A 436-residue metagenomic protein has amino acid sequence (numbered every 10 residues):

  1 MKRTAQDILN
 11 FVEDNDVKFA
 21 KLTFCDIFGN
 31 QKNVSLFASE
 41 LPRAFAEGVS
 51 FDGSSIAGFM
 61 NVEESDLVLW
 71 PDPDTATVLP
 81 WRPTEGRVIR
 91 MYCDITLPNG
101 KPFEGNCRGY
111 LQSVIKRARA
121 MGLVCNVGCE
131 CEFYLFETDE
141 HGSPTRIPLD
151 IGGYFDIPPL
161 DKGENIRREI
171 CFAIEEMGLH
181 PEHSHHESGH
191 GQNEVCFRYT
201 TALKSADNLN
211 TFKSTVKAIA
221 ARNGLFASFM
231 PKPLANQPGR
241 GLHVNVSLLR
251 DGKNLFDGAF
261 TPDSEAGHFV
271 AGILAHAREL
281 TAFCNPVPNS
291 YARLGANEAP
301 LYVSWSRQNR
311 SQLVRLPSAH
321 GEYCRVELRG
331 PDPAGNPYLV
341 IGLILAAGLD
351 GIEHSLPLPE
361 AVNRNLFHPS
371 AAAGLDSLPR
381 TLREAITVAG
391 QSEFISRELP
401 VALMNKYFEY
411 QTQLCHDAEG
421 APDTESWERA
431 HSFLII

Functional and structural regions predicted by a protein language model:
M1-I436: Glycine-rich, acidic/polar active-site loops that bind/position phosphate-bearing ligands
